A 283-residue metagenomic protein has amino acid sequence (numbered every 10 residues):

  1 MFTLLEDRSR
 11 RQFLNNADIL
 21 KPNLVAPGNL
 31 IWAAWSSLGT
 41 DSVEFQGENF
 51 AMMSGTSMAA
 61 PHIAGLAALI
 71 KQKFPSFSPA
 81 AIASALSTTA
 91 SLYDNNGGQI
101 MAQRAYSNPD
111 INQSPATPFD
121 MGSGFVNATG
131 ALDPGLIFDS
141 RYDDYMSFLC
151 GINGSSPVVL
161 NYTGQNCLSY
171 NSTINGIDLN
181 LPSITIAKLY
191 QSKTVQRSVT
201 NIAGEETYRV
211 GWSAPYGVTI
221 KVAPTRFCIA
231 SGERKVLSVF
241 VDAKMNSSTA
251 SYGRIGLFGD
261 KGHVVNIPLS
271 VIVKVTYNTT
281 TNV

Functional and structural regions predicted by a protein language model:
M1-V283: Loop-rich non-cytosolic ectodomains and luminal regions
